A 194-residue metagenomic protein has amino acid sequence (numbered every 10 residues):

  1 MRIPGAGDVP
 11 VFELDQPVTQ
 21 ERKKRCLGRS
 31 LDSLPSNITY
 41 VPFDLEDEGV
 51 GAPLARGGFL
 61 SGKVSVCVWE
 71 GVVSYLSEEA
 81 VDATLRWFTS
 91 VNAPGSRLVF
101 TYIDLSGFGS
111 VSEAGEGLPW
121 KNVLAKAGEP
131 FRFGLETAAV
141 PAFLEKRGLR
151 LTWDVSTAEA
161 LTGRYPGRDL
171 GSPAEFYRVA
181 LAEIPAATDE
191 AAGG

Functional and structural regions predicted by a protein language model:
M1-G194: Alpha-helical subdomain
